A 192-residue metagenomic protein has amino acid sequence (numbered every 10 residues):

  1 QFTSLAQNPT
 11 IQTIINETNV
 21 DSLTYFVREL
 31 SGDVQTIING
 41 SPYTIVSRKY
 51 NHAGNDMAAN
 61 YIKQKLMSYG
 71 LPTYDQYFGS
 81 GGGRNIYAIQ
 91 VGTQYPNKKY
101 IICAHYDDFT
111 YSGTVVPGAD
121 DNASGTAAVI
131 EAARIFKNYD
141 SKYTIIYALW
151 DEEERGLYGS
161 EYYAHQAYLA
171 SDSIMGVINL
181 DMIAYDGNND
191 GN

Functional and structural regions predicted by a protein language model:
Q1-Q7: Bacterial Sec-dependent N-terminal signal peptides
P9-T18, P42-D56, P72-F78, S112-N122 (+3 more regions): Second-shell loop/turn segments in exported
T10-T13, D21-E29, A53-G70, S124-E131 (+4 more regions): Extracytoplasmic/secreted proteins, especially bacterial periplasmic and envelope-associated proteins
I14, L23-S31, T73-Q76, N85-I89 (+3 more regions): Structural recognition of the beta-strand scaffold that forms the well-ordered cores of secreted hydrolase catalytic
I14-N19, Y87-T93, Y163-A170: Short amphipathic alpha-helices and their capping/turn segments at secondary-structure boundaries
L23, V27, I37, Y95 (+1 more regions): Active-site core segment of subtilase-fold serine proteases
Y25, G32-V91: A non-catalytic alpha/beta surface segment that caps or lines the substrate-entry region of metallo-dependent hydrolase
G82-R84, T110-N192: Acidic/histidine-rich catalytic neighborhood of metal-dependent amide-processing enzymes
